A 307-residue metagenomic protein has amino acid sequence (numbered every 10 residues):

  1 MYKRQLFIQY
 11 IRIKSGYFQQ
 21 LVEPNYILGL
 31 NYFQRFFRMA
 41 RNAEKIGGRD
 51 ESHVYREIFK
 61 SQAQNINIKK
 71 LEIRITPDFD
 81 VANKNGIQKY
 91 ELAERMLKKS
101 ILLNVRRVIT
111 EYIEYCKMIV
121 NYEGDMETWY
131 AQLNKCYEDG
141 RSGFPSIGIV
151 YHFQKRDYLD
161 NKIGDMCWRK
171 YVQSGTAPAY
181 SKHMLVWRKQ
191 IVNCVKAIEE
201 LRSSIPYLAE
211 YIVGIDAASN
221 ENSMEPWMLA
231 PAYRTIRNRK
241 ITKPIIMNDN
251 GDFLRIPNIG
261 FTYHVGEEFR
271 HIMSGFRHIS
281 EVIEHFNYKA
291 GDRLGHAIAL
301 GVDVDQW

Functional and structural regions predicted by a protein language model:
M1-W307: Metal-cofactor-binding active-site regions of metalloenzymes
